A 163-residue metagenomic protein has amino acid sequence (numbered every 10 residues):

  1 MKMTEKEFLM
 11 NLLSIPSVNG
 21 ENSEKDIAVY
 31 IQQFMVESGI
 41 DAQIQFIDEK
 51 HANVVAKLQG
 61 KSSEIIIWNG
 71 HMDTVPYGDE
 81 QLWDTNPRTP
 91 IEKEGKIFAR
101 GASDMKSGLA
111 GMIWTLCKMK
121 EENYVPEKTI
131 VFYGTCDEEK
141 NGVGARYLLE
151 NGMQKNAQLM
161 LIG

Functional and structural regions predicted by a protein language model:
M1-G78: N-terminal helical capping/dimerization or prosegment-like subdomains of hydrolases acting on amide or phosphate bonds
S17-N19, A102, T135-C136: Short, contiguous strand/loop micro-motifs
A28, Q81-T85, R146-L149: Short, glycine/charged-enriched secondary-structure capping and boundary segments
I44, V55-K57, P87, K120-N123 (+1 more regions): Short, flexible, glycine/charge-rich loop motifs used to bind or transfer phosphoryl groups or to couple energy/partner
Q45, R100, Y133-T135: Structural motif
I65-V131: Active-site metal-coordination/substrate-binding segment of hydrolases, especially metallo-dependent peptidases
M105-G163: Acidic/histidine-rich catalytic neighborhood of metal-dependent amide-processing enzymes
